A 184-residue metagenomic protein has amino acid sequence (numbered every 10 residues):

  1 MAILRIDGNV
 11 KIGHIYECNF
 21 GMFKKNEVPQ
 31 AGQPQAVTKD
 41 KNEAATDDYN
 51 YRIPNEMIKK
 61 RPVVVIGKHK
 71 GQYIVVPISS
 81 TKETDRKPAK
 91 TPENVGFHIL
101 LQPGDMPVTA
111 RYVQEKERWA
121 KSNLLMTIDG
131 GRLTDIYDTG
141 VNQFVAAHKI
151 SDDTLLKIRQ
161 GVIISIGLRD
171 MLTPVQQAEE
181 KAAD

Functional and structural regions predicted by a protein language model:
A2-V10, A89-D184: C-terminal terminal-subdomain/extension
F23-Q35, Y51-P54, I58: Short, Lys/Arg- and Gly-enriched loop/turn segments at beta-strand edges
P29-A31, N42-A44, G67: Right-hand nucleic-acid polymerase module
T38-D48: Short Pro/Gly-enriched beta-strand edge/turn motifs at strand-loop
D48-K60, V65-P107: Compact nucleic-acid interaction/catalytic patches
